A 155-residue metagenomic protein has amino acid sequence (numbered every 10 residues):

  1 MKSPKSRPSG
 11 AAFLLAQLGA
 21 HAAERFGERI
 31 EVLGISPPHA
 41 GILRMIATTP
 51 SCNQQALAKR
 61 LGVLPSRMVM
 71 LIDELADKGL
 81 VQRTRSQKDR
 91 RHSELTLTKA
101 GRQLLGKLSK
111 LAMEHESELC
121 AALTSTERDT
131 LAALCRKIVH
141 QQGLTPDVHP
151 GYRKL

Functional and structural regions predicted by a protein language model:
M1-L33, H149, R153: N-terminal leader segment of winged-helix/HTH proteins
S9-F13, L33-R44, S66: Short alpha-helical elements of helix-turn-helix
A16-G19, R44-T48, S109, R136: Short, locally clustered residues in the helix-turn-helix/winged-helix DNA-binding domain
A23, S51, D73-G143: Charged, amphipathic alpha-helical coiled-coil/dimerization segments
R25-I35, K59, E116-L123: Short amphipathic alpha-helical boundary/capping segments
M45, T49, R60, K78: Residues within the alpha-helical elements of helix-turn-helix
N53, L64: Helix-turn-helix DNA-binding motif, specifically the short coil turn and the N-cap/start of the second
